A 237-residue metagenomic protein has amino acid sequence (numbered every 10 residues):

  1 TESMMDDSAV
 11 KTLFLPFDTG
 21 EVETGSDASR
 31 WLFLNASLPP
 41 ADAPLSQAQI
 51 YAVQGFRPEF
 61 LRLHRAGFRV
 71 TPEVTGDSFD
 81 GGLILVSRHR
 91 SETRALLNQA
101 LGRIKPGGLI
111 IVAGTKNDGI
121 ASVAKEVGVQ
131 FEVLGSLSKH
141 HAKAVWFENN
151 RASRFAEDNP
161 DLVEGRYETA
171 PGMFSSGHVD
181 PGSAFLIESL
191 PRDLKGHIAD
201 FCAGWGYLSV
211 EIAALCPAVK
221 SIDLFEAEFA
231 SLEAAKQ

Functional and structural regions predicted by a protein language model:
T1-M4: Short, Lys/Arg-enriched N-terminal segments with co-localized hydrophobic residues within the first ~10-30 amino acids
D6-A66, P181-Q237: Conserved SAM/SAH cofactor-binding pocket of Class I
F33, G82-I84: Redox-cofactor binding/interface segments in oxidoreductases and associated redox assembly factors
E59-L63, F79-D80, K143-W146: Short, charged, surface-exposed secondary-structure boundary motifs
P72-G81: A short acidic, Gly/Pro-enriched loop at the edge of an enzyme's catalytic core that lines a small-molecule cofactor
I84-V86, G204-W205: Conserved donor-binding loop and adjoining core beta-sheet/short helix segment in diverse acyl/aminoacyl transferases
R88-L162: N-terminal auxiliary segments of SAM/dcSAM-dependent transferases
L137-K195: SAM-dependent Rossmann-like transferase core, predominantly class I methyltransferases with a strong bias toward
